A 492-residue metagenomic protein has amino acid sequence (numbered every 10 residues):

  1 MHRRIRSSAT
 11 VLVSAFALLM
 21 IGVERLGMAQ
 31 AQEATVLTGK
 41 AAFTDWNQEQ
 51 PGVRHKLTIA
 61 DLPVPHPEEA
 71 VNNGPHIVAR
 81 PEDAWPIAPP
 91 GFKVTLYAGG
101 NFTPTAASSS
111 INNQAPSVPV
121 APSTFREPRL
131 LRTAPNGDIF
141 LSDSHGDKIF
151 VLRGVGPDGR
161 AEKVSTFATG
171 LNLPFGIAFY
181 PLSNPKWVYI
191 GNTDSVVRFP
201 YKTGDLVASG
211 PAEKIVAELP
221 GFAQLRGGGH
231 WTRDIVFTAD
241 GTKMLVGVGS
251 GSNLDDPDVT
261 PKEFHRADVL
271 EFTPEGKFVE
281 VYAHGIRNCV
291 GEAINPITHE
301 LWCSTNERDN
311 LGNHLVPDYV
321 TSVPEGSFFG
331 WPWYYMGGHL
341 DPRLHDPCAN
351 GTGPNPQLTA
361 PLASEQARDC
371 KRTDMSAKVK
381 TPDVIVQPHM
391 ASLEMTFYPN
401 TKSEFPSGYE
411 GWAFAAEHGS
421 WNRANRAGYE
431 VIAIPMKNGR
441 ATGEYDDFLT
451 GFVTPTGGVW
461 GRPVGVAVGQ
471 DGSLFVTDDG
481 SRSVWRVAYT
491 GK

Functional and structural regions predicted by a protein language model:
V11-E24: Bacterial N-terminal signal peptides
T35-P89, P104, S108-Q114, V118 (+11 more regions): Beta-propeller domain segments
Y97-F102, P119-S123, T166-L171, V216-P220 (+5 more regions): Surface loop/turn motifs at the tips and blade-to-blade linkers of beta-strand repeat domains
E127-L130, S144-L182: Blade-loop segments of beta-propeller domains
I139-L141, K186-I190, K243-V246, L301-C303 (+2 more regions): Hydrophobic beta-strand segments that make up the repeating blades of beta-propeller and related beta-repeat
G146, A161, T193, S209 (+5 more regions): A detector of repeated loop/turn-to-beta-strand junctions in beta-rich toroidal repeat architectures
K163-V164, A168-Y180, T193-T238: Asp-box/WD-like beta-propeller blade repeats and closely related beta-sheet repeat scaffolds
